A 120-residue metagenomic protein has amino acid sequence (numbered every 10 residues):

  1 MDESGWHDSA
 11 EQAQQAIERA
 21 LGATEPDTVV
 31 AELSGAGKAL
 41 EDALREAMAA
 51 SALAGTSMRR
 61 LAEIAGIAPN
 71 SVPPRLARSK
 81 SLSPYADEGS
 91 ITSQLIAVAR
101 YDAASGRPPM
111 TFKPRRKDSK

Functional and structural regions predicted by a protein language model:
M1-A23, R107-D118: General nucleic-acid-binding
G22-A36: Short, Lys/Arg-enriched N-terminal segment that forms or immediately precedes the first helix of a structured domain
G37-G55: Short, amphipathic alpha-helical "recognition" segments used to contact nucleic acids or chromatin
D42, P73-S90: Short, solvent-exposed alpha-helical "recognition" segments
M58: Helix-turn-helix DNA-binding elements, focusing on the entry/boundary residues of the two helices that contact DNA
L61-A62: The alpha-helix within a helix-turn-helix
L82-K120: Intrinsically disordered, low-complexity basic tails/linkers immediately adjacent to helix-turn-helix/homeobox/MYB/SANT
